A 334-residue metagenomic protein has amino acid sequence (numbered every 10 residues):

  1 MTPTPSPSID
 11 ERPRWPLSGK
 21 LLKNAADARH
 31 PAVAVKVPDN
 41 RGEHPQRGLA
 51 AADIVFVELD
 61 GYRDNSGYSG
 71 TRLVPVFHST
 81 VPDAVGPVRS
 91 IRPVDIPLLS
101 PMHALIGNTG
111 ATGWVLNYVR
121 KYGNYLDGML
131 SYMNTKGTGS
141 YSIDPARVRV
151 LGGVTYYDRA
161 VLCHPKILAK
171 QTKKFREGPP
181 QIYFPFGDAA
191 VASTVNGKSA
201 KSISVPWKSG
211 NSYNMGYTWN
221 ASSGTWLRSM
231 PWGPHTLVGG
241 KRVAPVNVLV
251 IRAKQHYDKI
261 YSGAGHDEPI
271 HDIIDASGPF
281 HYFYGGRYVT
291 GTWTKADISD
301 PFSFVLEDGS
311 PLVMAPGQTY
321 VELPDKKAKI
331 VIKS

Functional and structural regions predicted by a protein language model:
P3-F56, R63-S334: A surface/extracellular/periplasmic glyco- and lipid-processing/surface-interacting theme
